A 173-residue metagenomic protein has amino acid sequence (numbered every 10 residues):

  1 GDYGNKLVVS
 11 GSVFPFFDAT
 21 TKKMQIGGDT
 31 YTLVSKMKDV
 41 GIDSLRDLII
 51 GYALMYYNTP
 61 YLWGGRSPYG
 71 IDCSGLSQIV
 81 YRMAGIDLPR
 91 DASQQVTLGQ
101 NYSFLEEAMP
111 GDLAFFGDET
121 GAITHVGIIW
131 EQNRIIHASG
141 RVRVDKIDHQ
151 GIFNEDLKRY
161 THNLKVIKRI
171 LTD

Functional and structural regions predicted by a protein language model:
G4-K36: SH3/SH3-like beta-barrel superfamily modules
K6-V9, M109, W130: Residue-level recognition of short, solvent-exposed, well-ordered loop/turn junctions that link secondary-structure
S12, G111-D112, N133: Structural motif
G28-T32, K36, V40-Y61, M83-A84: A short mid-domain helix/strand-loop element embedded in enzyme catalytic domains that forms or borders the active-site
D39, Y102, W130-D173: Aromatic- and glycine-rich peptidoglycan recognition patches
Y61-P110: Catalytic cysteine-centered active-site loop
H125-I129: Short beta-strand-centered aromatic/proline hotspots
